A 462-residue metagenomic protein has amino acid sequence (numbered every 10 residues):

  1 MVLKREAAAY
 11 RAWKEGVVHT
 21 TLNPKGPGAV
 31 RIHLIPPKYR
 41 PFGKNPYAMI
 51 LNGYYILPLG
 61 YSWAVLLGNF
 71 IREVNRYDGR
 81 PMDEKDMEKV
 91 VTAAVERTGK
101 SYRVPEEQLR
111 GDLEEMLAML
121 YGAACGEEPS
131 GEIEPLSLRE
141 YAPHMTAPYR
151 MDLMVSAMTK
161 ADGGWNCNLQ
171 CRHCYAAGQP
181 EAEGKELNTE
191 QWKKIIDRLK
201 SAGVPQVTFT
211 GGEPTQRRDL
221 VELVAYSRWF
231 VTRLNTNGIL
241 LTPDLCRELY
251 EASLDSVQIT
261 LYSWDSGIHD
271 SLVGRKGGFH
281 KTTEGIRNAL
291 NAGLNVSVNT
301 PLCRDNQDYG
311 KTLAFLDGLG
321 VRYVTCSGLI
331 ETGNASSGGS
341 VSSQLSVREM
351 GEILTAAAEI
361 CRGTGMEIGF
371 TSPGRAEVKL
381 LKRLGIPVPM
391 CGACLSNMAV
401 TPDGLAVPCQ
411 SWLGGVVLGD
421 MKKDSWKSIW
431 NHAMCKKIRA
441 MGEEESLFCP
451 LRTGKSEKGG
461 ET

Functional and structural regions predicted by a protein language model:
M1-D152, L169: Flexible, acidic/Gly-rich N-terminal and inter-domain linker regions that tether and position cofactor-handling modules
V2-W13, H19, A29-H33, P37 (+7 more regions): Radical SAM enzyme [4Fe-4S]-AdoMet core and its adjacent flexible, acidic and glycine-rich loops/tails across
A12-V17, A29-R31, Q108, L405-T462: Flexible mid-to-C-terminal extensions adjoining Fe-S/redox cofactors in radical SAM and related proteins
L57-P58, T242, P408: A sequence-level detector of short linear motifs
S101-V104, G111-E115, M119, A123-S256: Conserved alpha-helical substructure of the radical SAM core
P129-M151, T371-L380, G419-K436: Short, charged low-complexity linear segments at domain edges
R150, C394-L395: Short coil/loop residues immediately preceding or within conserved phosphate-binding loops of NTP-utilizing enzyme
T159, C167, C171-C174, C391-C394 (+3 more regions): Short cysteine clusters
